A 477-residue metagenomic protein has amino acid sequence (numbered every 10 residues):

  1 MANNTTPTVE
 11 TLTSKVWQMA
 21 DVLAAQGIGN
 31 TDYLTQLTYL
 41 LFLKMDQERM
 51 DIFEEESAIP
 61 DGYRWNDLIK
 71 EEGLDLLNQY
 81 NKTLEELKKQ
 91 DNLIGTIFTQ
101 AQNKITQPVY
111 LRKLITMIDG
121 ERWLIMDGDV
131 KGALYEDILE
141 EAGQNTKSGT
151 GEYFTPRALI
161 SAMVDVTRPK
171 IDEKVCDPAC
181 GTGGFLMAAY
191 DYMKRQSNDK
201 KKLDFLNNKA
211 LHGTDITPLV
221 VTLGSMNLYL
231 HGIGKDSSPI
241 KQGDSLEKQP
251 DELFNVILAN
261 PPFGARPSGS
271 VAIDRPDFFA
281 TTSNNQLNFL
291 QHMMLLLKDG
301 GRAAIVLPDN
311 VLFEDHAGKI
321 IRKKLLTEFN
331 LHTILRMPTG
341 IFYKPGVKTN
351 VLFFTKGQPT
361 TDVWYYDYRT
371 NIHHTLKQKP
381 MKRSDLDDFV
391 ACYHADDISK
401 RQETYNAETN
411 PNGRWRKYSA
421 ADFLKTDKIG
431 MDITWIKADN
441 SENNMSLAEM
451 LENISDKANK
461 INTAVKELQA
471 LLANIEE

Functional and structural regions predicted by a protein language model:
M1-A2, E247-N255, G264-F423: Signature of N6-adenine DNA methyltransferases within the class I
M1-I171, D236-S245, R336-T339, T361-L376 (+1 more regions): Non-catalytic, mostly N-terminal accessory regions of nucleic-acid modification and defense proteins
D21, L37, Y190, S225-M226 (+1 more regions): Residues within alpha-helical segments
T31, V130, T155, L219 (+2 more regions): A generic structural signal for residues located within well-ordered alpha-helices of large catalytic or ligand-binding
W123, K202-D204, L296: Surface-exposed acidic, glycine-flexible loop patches that form ligand/cofactor-binding and adhesion interfaces
G149-A259, G264-R266, R275-D277, T281-S283 (+3 more regions): Conserved S-adenosyl-L-methionine
